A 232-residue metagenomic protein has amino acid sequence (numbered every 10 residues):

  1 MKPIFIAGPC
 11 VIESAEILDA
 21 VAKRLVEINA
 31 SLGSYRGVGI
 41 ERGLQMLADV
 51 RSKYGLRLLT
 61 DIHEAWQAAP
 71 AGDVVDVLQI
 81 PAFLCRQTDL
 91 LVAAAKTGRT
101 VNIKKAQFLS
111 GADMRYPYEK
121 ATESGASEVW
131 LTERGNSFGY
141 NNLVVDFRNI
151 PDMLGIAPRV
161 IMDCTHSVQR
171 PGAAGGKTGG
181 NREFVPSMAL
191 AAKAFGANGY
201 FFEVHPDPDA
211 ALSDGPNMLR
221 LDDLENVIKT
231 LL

Functional and structural regions predicted by a protein language model:
P3-G8, K23-E27, S31, L58-T60 (+5 more regions): Hydrophobic faces of well-ordered beta-strands that scaffold small-molecule active sites in alpha/beta enzyme cores
P9-I12, E27, S31, H63-A65 (+5 more regions): Active-site beta-loop-alpha junctions enriched in small/polar residues
V11-S14, K23-R42, V204-D214: Glycine-rich, proline-tolerant flexible connector loops at the mouths of alpha/beta enzymes
E27-Q79, Q87-L90: N-terminal active-site wall of soluble small-molecule enzyme domains
G33-E41, P81-L84, Y140-F147, S167-A194 (+2 more regions): Active-site-adjacent loop and "lid" segments of alpha/beta metabolic enzymes
G33-L59, A94-T100, N149-M162, M188 (+1 more regions): Alpha-helix-loop-beta-strand connector modules within alpha/beta enzyme cores
A65-V74, G111-Y116, R182-A194, N198 (+1 more regions): Catalytic cores of alpha/beta
F83-D152, I156: Conserved anion-binding
